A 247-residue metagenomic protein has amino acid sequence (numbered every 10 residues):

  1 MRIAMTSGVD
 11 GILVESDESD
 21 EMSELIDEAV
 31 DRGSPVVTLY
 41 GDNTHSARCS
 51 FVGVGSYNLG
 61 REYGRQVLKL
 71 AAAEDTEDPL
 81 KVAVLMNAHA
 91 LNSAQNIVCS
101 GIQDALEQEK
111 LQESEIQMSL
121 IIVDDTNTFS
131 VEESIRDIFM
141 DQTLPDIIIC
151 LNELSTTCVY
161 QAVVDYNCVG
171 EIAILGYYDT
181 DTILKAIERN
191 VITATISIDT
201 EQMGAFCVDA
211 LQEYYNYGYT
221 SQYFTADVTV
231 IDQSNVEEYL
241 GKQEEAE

Functional and structural regions predicted by a protein language model:
M1-D31, I102, S119-K185: Hydrophobic alpha-helical
V9, R48, P79, L144-P145 (+1 more regions): Local beta-strand N-terminus motif with an aromatic residue
G11, C49-S50, L80-L91: Short beta-strand segments enriched in small/hydrophobic residues
M22-N58, T180-E188, I192, L240: Flexible loop/hinge segments that line or gate small-molecule binding clefts
V37, A173-L175, I231: Structural detector of well-ordered beta-strand residues that form the stable sheet scaffold of enzyme domains
V52-L80, I97, F129-E132, D179-I183 (+1 more regions): Hydrophobic alpha-helical segments within soluble ligand-binding/sensing domains
L59-Y63, S93-S114, S130, S134 (+3 more regions): Short, solvent-exposed amphipathic alpha-helices that sit in or adjacent to ligand/effector-binding or catalytic
L85-M86, D199-E247: Hinge/cleft segment of the Venus flytrap/periplasmic-binding protein
